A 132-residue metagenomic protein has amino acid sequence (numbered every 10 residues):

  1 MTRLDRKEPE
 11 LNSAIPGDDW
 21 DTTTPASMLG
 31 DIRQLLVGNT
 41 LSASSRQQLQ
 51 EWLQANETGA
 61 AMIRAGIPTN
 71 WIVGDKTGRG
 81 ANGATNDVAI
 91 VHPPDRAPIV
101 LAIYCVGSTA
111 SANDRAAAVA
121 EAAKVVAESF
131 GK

Functional and structural regions predicted by a protein language model:
M1-I32, L36-T40: Mid-domain, small-residue-enriched loop/turn segments at the edges of structured enzyme/sensor domains
L29-A61, G66-I72, K76-K132: Structured C-terminal helix/loop/strand segments within mature extracytoplasmic catalytic/sensor domains
